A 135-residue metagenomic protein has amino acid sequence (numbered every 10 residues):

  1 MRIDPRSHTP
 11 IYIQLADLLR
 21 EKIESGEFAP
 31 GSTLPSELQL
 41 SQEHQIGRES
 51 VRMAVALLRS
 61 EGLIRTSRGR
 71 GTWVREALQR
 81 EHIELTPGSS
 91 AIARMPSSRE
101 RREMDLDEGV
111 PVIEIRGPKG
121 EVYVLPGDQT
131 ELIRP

Functional and structural regions predicted by a protein language model:
M1-I46: Extreme N-terminal segment that seeds HTH/winged-HTH DNA-binding domains in transcriptional regulators
E24, Q42, R59-S60, R102: Short polybasic/polar patches that bind polyanions
F28, S32, E61-G69: Beta-hairpin "wing" of winged helix-turn-helix
L38, G47-R48, L63-T66: Hydrophobic alpha-helical segments that drive targeting, anchoring, or assembly
S50, L57: Residues in the helix-turn-helix
G69-R75: Short, structured interface segments
R75-P135: All-alpha effector-binding/dimerization core of bacterial HTH-type transcriptional repressors
